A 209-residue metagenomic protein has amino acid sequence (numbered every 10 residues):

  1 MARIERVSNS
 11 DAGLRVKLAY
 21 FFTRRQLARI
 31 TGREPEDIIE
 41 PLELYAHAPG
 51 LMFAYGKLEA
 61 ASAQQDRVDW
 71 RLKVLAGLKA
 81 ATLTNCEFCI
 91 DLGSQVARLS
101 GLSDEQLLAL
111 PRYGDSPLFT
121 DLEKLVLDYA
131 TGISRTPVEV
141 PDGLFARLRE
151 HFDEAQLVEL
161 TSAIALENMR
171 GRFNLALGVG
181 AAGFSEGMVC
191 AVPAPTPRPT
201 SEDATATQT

Functional and structural regions predicted by a protein language model:
M1-V68, V189-T209: Secretory/endomembrane lumenal or extracellular ectodomains immediately following the signal peptide
Y45, Y55, E59, L75-A80 (+4 more regions): Short alpha-helical scaffolding segments that buttress acidic/His motifs in well-ordered protein cores
M52, I90-A109: Iron-sulfur (Fe-S) cluster-binding segments and ferredoxin-like electron-carrier domains, especially [2Fe-2S]
A76-V96: Short, thiol/selenol-centered motifs that function as redox-active sites or metal-ligating centers
L110-D121: Acidic/His metal-coordination segments adjacent to aromatic residues that form catalytic metal sites in metalloenzymes
L122-S162: Acidic/histidine-rich alpha-helical segments that form the ligand environment of transition-metal centers
E154-T200: Preference for long, well-ordered alpha-helical segments
